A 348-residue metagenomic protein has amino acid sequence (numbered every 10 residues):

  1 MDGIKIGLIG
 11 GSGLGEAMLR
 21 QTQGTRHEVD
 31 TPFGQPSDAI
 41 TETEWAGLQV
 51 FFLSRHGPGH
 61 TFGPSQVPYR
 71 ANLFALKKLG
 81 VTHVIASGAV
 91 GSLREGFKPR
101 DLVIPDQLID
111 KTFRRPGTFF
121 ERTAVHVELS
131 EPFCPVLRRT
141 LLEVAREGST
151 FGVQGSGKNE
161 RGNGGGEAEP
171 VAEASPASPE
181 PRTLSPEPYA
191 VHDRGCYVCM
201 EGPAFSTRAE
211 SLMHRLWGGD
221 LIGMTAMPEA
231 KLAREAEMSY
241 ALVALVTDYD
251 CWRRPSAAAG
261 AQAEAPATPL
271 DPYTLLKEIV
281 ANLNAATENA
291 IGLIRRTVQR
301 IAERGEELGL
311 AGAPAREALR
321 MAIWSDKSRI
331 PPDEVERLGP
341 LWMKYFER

Functional and structural regions predicted by a protein language model:
M1-E131, P135, F346-E347: Metabolite-binding pocket within alpha/beta catalytic cores that recognizes anionic/polar moieties
T22-T25, R146-A190, Q262: Intrinsic disorder/low-complexity segments
K77-G80, R215, R234: Non-catalytic positions within long, well-ordered alpha-helices that form the structural scaffold/packing of enzyme
S87-L93, T225-A259, E264: Glycine-rich phosphate/pyrophosphate-binding loops and their adjacent beta-strand/loop elements at enzyme active sites
V136, T140-G148, L293-R300: Generic non-transmembrane alpha-helical segments
Y189-D220: Active-site/ligand-binding-proximal alpha/beta "capping" segment
C251-E317: His/Asp/Glu-rich mid-to-C-terminal helical/loop segments that flank catalytic regions of hydrolases
E317-R348: Acidic, Ser/Thr-rich low-complexity intrinsically disordered segments
